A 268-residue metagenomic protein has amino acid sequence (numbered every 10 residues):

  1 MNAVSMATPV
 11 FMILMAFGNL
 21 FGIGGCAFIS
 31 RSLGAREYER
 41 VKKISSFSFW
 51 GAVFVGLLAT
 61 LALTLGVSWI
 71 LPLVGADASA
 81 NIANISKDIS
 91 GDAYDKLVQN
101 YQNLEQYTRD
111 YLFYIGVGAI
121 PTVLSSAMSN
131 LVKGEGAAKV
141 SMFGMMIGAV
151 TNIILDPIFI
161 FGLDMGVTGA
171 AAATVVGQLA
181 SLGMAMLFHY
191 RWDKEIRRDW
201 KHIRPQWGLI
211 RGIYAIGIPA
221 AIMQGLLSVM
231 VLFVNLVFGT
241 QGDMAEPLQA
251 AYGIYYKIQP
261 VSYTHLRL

Functional and structural regions predicted by a protein language model:
M1, L71-A78, D92-Q99, I158-D164 (+1 more regions): Helix-terminus/linker motif at the lipid-water interface of multi-pass membrane proteins
M1-M12, N103-Y107, V167-T168, L209-I216 (+1 more regions): Interfacial/gating helices of multi-pass transporter permease domains
A3-T60, T122-S141, A251-R267: Small-residue-rich hydrophobic transmembrane alpha-helices
M12, I115, S141, G212 (+2 more regions): Residue-level signature of transmembrane alpha-helical cores of multipass secondary-active transporters and flippases
F17, V53-L65, I120, L124 (+8 more regions): Generic alpha-helical transmembrane segments of integral inner-membrane proteins, especially permease/transport modules
I29-G118, G162-I218: Short alpha-helical transmembrane segments in multi-pass integral membrane proteins
A52, L131-I154, T168, A172-V175: Alpha-helical transmembrane segments of multi-pass membrane transporters/permeases
